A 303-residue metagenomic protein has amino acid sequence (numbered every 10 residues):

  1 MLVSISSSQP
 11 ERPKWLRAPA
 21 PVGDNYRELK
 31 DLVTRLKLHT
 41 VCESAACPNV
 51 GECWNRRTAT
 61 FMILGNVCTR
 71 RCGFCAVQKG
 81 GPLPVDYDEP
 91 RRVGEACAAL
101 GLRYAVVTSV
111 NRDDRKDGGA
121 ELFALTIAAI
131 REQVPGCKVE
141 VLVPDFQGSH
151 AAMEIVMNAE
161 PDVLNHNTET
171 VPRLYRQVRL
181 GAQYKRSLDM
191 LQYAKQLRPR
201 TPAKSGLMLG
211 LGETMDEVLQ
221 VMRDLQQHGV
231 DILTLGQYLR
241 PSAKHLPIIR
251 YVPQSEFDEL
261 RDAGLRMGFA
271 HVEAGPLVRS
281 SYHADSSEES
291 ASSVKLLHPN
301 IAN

Functional and structural regions predicted by a protein language model:
M1-T60, R91, E95-A98, L125-G136 (+2 more regions): Auxiliary Fe-S-binding modules of radical SAM enzymes
V41-C53, L64-K79: Local cysteine-cluster metal-coordination motifs and their immediate loop/turn environment, predominantly Fe-S cluster
A59, R70, L164: Change "...and in nucleic-acid phosphodiester-cleaving endonucleases..." to "...and in nucleic-acid processing enzymes
N66, G80, P144-Q147, G212 (+1 more regions): Short, surface-exposed acidic/glycine-rich loop or hinge patches that mediate macromolecular interfaces
N66-T69, L102, E169-V171, Y238-R240: Short connector loops/turns at beta-strand edges and beta->alpha or beta->beta junctions
R71, R115, L174, A243 (+1 more regions): Glycine/Thr-rich phosphate-binding loops of Rossmann-like dinucleotide-binding domains
A76-R92, C97-M190, K204, I232-T234: Core AdoMet radical
